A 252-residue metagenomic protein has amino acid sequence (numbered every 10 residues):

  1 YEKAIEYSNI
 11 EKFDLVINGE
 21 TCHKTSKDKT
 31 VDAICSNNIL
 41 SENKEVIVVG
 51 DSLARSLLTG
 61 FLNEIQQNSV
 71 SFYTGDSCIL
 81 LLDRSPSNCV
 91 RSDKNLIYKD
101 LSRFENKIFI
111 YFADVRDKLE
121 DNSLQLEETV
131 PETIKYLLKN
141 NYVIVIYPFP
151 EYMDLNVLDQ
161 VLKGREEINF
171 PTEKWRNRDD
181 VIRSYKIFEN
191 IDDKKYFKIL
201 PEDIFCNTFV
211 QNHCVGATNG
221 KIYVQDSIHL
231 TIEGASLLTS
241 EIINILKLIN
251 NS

Functional and structural regions predicted by a protein language model:
Y1-S252: Extracellular/periplasmic envelope-modification machinery, especially enzymes that add or remove acyl/ester groups on
